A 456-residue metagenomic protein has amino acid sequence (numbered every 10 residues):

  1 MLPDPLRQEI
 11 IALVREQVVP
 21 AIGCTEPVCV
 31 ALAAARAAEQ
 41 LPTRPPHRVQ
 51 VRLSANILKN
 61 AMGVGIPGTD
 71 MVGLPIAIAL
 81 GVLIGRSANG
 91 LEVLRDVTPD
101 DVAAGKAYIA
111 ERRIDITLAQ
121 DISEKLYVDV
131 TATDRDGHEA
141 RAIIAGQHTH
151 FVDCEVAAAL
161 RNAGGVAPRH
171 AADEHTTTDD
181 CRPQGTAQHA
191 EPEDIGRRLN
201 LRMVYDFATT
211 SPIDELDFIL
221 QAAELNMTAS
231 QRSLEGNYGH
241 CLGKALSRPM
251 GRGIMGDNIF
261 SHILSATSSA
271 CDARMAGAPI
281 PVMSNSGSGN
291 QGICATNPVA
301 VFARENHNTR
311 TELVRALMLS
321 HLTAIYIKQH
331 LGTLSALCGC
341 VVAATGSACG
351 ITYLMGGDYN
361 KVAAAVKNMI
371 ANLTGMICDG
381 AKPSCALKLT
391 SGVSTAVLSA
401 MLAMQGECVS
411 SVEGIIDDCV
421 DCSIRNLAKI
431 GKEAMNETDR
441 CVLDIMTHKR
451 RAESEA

Functional and structural regions predicted by a protein language model:
M1-A12, R44-I57, N258-G277, R310-I327 (+1 more regions): Acidic-glycine-rich active-site phosphate/pyrophosphate-binding loop
L2, I22-T25, A55-N56, I144-H148 (+7 more regions): A structural signal for small-residue-enriched, beta-sheet-centric alpha/beta enzyme cores and oligomeric scaffold folds
L2, R44-R48, N89-L94, D115-L118 (+8 more regions): Flexible, glycine/charged-enriched surface loops at secondary-structure junctions
L2-L41: N-terminal signal-anchor module of multipass membrane proteins
P20-R36, I280-N297, G339-V342: Conserved phosphate/anionic-ligand binding catalytic regions in large, soluble enzymes, centered on
A31-D129: Early transmembrane hairpin of solute transport permeases
A38, F302-R315, I325-S391, A403-G414: Hydrophobic alpha-helical bundle architecture
A110-G277, V442-A456: Signature of multi-pass transmembrane helix bundles
